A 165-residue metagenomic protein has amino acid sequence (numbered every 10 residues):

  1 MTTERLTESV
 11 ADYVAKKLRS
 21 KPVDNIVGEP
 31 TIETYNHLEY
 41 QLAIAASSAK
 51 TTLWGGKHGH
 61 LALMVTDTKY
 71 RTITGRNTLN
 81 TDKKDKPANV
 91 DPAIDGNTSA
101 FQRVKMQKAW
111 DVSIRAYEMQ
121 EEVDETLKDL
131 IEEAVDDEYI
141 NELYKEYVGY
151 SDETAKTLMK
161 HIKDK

Functional and structural regions predicted by a protein language model:
M1-K16, S20, Y70, T81-N97: Intrinsically disordered, low-complexity interaction arms of viral/retroelements and related host proteins
M1-L63: N-terminal BTB/POZ boundary and linker segment
E8, Y35, E39, G56 (+5 more regions): A basic, Ser/Thr-enriched alpha-helical scaffold prevalent in eukaryotic organelle gene-expression machinery
N25, T52-G56, T72, A93 (+1 more regions): Generic detector of intrinsically disordered, low-complexity, polar/charged segments
K50-N80, K86-A88, Y117, E122-E133 (+1 more regions): Structured catalytic modules that directly regulate molecular switches in eukaryotic signaling
N89-G96, A100-K165: Alpha-helical oligomerization/assembly modules used to build nucleoprotein complexes
